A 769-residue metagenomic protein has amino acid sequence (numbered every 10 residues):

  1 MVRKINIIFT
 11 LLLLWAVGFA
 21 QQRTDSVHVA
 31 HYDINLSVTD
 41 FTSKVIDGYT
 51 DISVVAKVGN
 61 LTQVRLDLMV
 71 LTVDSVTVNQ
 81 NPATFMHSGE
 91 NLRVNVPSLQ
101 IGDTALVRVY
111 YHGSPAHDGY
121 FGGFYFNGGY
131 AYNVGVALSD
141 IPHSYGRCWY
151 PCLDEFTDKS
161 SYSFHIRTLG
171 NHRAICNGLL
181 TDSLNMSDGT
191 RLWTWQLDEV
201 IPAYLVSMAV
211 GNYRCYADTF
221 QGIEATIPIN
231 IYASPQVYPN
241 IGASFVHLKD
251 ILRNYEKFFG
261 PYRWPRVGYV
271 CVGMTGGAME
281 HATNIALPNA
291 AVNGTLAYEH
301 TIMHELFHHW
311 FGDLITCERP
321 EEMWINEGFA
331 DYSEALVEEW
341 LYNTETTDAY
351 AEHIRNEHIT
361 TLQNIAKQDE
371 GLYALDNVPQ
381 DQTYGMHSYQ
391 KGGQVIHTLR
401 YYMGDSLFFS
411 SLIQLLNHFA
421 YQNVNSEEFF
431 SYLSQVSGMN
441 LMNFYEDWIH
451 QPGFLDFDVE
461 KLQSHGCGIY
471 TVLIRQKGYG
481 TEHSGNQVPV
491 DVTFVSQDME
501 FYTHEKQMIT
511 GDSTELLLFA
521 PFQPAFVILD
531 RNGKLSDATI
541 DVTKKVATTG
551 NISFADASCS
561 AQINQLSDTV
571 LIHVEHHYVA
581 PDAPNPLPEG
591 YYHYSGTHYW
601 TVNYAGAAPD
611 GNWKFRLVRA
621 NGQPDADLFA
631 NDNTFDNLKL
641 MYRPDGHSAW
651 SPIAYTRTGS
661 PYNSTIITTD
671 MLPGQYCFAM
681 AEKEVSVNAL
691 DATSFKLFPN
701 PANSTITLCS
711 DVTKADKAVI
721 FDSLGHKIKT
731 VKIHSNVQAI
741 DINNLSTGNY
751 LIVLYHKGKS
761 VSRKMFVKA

Functional and structural regions predicted by a protein language model:
I8, L690-F698, A702-A769: C-terminal outer-membrane/trafficking sorting elements
F19-G48, G59, A131, V136 (+3 more regions): N-terminal, polar/Ser/Thr-rich
G48, I141, L153-M303, Y332 (+1 more regions): Hydrophobic helix-coil surface modules that form long, contiguous segments used for peptide/substrate interaction
A286-E352, L412: Zinc-dependent metallopeptidase catalytic helix centered on the HExxH motif and its immediate flanking segment
E327, D331-Q394, T398, Y402 (+1 more regions): Acidic/His/Gly-enriched intrinsically disordered linker/tail segments that often contain short helix/coil "MoRF-like"
G385-V472: Amphipathic alpha-helical substructures
K545-V546, C677-F698, D711: Residue-level detector of functionally pivotal "anchor" positions at catalytic/ligand-binding pockets or at interdomain
A547-G646, M680-K683: Self-processing/autoproteolytic domain segments and adjacent N-terminal interaction modules in large, modular
